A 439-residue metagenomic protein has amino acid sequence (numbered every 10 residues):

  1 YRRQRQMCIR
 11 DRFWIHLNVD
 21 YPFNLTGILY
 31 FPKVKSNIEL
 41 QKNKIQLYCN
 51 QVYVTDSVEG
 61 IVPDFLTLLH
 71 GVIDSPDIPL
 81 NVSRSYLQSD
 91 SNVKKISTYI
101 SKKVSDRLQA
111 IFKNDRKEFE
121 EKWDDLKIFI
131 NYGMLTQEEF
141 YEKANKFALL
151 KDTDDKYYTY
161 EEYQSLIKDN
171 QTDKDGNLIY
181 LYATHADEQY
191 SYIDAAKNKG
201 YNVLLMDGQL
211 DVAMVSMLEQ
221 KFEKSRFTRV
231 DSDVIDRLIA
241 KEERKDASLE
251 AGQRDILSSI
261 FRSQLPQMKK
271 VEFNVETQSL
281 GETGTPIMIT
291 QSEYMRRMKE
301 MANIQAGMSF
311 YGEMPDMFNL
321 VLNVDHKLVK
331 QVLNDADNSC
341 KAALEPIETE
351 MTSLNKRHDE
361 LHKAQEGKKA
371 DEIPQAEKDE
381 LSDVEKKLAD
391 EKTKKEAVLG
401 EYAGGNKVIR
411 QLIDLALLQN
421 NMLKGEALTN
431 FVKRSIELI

Functional and structural regions predicted by a protein language model:
R2-Q6, R10-I439: Conserved GHKL (Bergerat-fold) ATPase module
